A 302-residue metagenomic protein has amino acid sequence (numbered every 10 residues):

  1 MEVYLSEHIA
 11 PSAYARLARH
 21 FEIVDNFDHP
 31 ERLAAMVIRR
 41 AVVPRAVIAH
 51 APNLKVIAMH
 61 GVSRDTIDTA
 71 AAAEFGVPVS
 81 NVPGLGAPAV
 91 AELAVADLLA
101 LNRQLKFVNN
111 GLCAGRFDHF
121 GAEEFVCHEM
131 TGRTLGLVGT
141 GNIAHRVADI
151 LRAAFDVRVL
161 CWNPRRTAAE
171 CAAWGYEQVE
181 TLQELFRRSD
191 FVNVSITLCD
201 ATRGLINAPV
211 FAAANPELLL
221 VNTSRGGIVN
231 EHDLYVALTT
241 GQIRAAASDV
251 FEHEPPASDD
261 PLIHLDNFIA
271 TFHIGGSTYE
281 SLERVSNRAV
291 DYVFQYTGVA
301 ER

Functional and structural regions predicted by a protein language model:
M1-S80, N207: An N-terminal-biased, well-structured beta-alpha scaffold segment characteristic of Rossmann-like dinucleotide-binding
E7, C161-R165, S224: N-terminal Rossmann-fold cofactor-binding loop
R39, H60, D97, V194-L198 (+1 more regions): Short, well-ordered coil/turn residues at beta-beta hairpins and beta-strand->alpha-helix junctions within
R45-I48, R166-P261: Rossmann-like adenosine-cofactor binding region
A73, S80-L93, L101, F107 (+2 more regions): C-terminal helix-to-coil terminal segments
F75, P83-T134, R146-A154: Phosphate-binding beta-alpha-beta segment of Rossmann-like dinucleotide-binding domains, i.e., the NAD(P)
T140-G141: Glycine-rich Rossmann-fold phosphate-binding loop(s) that bind the pyrophosphate of adenine dinucleotide cofactors
A154-A172: NAD(P)-binding Rossmann-fold cofactor-contacting core
